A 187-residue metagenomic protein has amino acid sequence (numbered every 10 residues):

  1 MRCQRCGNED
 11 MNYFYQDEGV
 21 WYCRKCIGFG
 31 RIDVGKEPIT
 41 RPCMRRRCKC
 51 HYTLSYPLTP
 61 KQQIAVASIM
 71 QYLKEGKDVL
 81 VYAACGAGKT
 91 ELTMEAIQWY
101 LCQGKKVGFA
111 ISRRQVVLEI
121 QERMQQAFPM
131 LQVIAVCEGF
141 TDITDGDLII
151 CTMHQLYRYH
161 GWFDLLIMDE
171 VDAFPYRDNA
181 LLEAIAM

Functional and structural regions predicted by a protein language model:
M1-R45: Interdomain "pre-motor" coupling segment immediately N-terminal to P-loop NTPase/helicase cores
P42-L54: Conserved adenine-nucleotide phosphate-binding loops and their immediately adjacent elements
L54-K77: N-terminal pre-P-loop "Q-motif" helix
K74-A96: Walker A/P-loop
K105-R113: Conserved RecA-like ASCE P-loop NTPase motor core of nucleic-acid helicases/translocases
R113-V116, D142, L156-R158, D172-F174: Residues immediately C-terminal
R123-H160: Inter-Walker segment of RecA-like/P-loop motor cores
R158-M187: SF2 helicase catalytic motif II
